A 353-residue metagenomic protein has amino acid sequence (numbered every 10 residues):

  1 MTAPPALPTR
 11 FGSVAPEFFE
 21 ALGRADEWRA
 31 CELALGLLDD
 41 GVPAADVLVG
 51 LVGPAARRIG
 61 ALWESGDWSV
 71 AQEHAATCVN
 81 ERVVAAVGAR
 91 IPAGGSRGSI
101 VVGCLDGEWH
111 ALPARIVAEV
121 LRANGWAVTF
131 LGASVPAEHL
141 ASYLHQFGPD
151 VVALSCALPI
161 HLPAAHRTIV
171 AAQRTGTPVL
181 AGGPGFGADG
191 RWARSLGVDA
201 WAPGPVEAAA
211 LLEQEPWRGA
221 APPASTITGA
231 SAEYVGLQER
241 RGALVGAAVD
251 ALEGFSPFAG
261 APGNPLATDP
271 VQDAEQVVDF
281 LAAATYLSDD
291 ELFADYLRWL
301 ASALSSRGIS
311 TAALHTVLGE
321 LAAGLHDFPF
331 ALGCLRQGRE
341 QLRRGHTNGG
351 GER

Functional and structural regions predicted by a protein language model:
M1-P16, A220-A232, G236-E239, H346-R353: Actinobacteria-biased recognition of intrinsically disordered, low-complexity terminal regions
M1-P92, L244-L318, A323-F328: Long amphipathic alpha-helical segments
P43, A127, P178, D199: Residue-level detector of anion-binding/catalytic polar loops
N80-I100, A114, P149-V151: Accessory recognition modules or surfaces
G95-F130: Glycine-rich active-site/cofactor-binding loop and its immediate structural neighborhood
R122, F130, S134-W192: Cofactor-cradling patches in redox/metallo enzymes
G185-Y234: Peripheral docking tails and interdomain loops at the edges of cofactor- or intermediate-handling domains
L332-R353: Short terminal or interdomain "cap/linker" segment that borders an active site or interface and mediates
